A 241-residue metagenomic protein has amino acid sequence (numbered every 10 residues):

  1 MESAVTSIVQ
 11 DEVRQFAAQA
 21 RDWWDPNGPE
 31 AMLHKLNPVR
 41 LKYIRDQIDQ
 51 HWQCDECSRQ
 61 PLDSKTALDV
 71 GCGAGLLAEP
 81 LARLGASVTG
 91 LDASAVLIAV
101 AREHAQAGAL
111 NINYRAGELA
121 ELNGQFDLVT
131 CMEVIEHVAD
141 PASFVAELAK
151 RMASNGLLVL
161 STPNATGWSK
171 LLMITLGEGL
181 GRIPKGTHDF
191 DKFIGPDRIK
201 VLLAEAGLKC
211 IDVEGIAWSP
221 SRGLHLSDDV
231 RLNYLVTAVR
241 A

Functional and structural regions predicted by a protein language model:
M1-E30: N-terminal, positively charged/glycine-rich alpha-helical extensions of SAM-dependent methyltransferases
K35-D63: Conserved alpha-helix/loop element of class I SAM-dependent methyltransferases that forms part of the SAM/SAH-binding
I48, W52, A105, L203: Conserved hydrophobic residues forming the short capping helix/wall of the S-adenosyl-L-methionine
D55-Q60, K65-W168, P196, V236-R240: Conserved SAM-binding loop
T162, G181-R198: Acceptor-substrate binding/catalytic loop of class I
S169-G179: Short, flexible, mixed-charge acidic loops at enzyme active sites
D191-A206, V213: Short alpha-helix
L224-A241: Core SAM-dependent methyltransferase catalytic element
